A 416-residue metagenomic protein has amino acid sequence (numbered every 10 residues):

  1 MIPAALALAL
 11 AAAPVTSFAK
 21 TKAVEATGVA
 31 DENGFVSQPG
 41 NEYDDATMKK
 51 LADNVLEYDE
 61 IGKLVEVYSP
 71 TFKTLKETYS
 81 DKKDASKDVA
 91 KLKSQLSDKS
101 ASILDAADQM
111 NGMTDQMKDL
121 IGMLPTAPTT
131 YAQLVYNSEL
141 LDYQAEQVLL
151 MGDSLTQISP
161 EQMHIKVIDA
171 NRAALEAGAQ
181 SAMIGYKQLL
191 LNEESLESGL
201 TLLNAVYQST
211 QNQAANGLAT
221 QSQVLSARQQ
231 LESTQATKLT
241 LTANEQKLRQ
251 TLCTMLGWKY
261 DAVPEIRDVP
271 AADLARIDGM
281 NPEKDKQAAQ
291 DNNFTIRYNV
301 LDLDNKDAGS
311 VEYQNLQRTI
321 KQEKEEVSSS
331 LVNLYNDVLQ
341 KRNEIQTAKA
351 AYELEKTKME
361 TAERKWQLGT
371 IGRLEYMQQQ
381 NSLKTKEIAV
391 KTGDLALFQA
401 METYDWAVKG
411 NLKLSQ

Functional and structural regions predicted by a protein language model:
M1-A19: Sec-dependent N-terminal signal peptides of Gram-positive bacterial secreted proteins and lipoproteins
F18-S181: Short flexible linkers and secondary-structure junctions
A23-Y58, Y260, R267, I320 (+2 more regions): Acidic, low-complexity, intrinsically disordered peripheral segments
T74, L140-V167, S222, S226 (+4 more regions): Sec/SRP-type N-terminal targeting helices
L75, G185-T240, N343-K391, D405-W406 (+1 more regions): Charged, solvent-exposed structural "stalk/scaffold" segments of large extracytoplasmic/peripheral assemblies
T78, A85, L92-K99, A106 (+25 more regions): Soluble, cytosolic/nucleoplasmic coiled-coil alpha-helices used as oligomeric scaffolds and tethers in large eukaryotic
T242-K284, M401-Q416: Short, solvent-exposed, mixed-charge loop/turn linkers that connect secondary-structure elements
